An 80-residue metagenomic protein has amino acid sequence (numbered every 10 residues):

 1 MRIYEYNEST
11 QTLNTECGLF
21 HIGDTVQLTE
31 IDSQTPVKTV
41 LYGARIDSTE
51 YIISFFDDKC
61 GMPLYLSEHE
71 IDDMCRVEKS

Functional and structural regions predicted by a protein language model:
M1-I22: Mixed-charge, Lys/Arg-rich low-complexity intrinsically disordered regions
R2-N7, F55-S80: Intrinsically disordered, low-complexity, charged/polar segments
S9, E30-P36: Short, charged beta-turn/beta-strand-edge "cap" motif at the junction between a beta-strand and an adjacent loop
T35-D47: Short beta-strand-centered aromatic/proline hotspots
T49-I53: Short aromatic-glycine-enriched beta-strand elements
